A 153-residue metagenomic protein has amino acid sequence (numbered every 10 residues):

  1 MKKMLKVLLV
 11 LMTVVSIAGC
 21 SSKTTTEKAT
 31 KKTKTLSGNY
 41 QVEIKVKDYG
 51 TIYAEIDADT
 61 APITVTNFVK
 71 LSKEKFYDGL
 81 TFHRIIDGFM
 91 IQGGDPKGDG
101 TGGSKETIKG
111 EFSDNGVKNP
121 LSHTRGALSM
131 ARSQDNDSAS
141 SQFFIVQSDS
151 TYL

Functional and structural regions predicted by a protein language model:
M1-K2: N-terminal secretory signal peptides that target proteins for export/translocation
L5-L8, G19-L153: Cyclophilin-like peptidyl-prolyl cis-trans isomerases
V14-I17: Bacterial Sec-type N-terminal signal peptides, specifically the leucine/valine-rich hydrophobic h-region
